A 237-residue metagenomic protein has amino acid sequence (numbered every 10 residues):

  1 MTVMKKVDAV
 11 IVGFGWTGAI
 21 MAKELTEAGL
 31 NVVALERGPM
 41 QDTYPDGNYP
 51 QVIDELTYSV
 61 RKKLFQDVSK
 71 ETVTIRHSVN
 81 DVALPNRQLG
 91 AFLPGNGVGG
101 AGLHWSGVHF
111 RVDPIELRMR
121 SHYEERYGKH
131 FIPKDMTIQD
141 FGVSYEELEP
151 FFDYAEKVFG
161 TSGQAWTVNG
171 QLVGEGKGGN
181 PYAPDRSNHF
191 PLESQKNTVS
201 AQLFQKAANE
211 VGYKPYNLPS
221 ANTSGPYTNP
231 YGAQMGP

Functional and structural regions predicted by a protein language model:
T2-Y154: N-terminal glycine-rich phosphate/pyrophosphate-binding loop and immediately adjacent elements
A19, M235-P237: Aromatic-residue-lined binding/catalytic grooves and analogous aromatic/hydrophobic interfacial grooves in multimeric
G29-V33, Y216, A233: Secondary-structure boundary/capping motif
Q51, G174-E175, Q234: Alpha-helix boundary/capping detector
G95-V98, G102-T228: Rossmann-like flavin
N229-M235: Gly-rich Lys/Arg/Thr-decorated short loops/hinges at beta-loop-alpha junctions or inter-strand turns that position
